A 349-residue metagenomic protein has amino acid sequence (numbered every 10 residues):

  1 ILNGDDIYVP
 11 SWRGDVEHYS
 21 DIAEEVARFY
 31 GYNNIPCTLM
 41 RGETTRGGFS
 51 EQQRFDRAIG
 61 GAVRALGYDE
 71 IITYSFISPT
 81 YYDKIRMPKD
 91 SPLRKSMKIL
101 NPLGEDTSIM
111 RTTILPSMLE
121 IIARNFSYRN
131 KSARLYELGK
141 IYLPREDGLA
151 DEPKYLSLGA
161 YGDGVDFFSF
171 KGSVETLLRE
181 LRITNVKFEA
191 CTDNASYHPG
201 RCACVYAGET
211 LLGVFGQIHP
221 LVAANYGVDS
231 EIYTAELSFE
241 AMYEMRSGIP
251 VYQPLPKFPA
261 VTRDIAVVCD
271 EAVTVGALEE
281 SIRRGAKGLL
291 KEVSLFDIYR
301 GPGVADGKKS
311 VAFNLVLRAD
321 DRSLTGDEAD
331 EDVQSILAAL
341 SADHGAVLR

Functional and structural regions predicted by a protein language model:
I1, T73, R145-E152, S157 (+1 more regions): A carboxyl-terminal module marker
I1-K131, R263, V316-R318, E328-R349: Extended, well-folded interaction surfaces typified by the phenylalanyl-tRNA synthetase beta subunit core
V9-S11, N101-L103, K140, A160-G162 (+2 more regions): Short, structured patches in soluble enzyme cores that scaffold and shape functional sites
E43, I122-F126, A160, L178 (+1 more regions): Generic secondary-structure transition motif, activating predominantly at the C-termini of alpha-helices
R46, R64, K84, K89 (+10 more regions): Context-gated lysine
R46-R54, R86-M87, I141-R145, R201-C202 (+1 more regions): Short amphipathic alpha-helical patches
